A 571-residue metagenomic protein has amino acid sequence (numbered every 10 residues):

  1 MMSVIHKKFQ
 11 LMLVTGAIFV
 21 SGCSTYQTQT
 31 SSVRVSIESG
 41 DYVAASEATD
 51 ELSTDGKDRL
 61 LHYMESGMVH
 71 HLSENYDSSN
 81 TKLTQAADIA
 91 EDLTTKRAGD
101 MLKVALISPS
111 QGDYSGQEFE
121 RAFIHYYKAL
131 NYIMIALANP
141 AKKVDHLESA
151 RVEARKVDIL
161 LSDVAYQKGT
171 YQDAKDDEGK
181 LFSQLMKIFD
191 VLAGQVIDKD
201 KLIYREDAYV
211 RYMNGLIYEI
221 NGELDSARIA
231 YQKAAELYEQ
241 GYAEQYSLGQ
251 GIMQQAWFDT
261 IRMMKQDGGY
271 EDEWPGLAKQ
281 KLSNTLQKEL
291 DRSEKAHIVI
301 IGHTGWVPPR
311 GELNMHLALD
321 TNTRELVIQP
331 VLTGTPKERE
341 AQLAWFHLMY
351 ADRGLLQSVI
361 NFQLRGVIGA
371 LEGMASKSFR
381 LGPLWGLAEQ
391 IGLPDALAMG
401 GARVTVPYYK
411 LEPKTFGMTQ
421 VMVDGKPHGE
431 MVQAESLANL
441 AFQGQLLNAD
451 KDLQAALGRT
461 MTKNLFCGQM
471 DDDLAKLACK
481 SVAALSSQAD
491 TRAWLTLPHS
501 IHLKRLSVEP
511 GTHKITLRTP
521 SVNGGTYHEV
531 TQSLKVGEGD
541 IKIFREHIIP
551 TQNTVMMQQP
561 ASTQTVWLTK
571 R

Functional and structural regions predicted by a protein language model:
F19-G22: C-terminal motif of bacterial Sec signal peptides marking the signal peptidase cleavage site
S24-Q27: Bacterial signal peptide processing site
V35, H62, V69-H70, N131 (+2 more regions): Residue-level signature for tetratricopeptide repeat
K57-L61, I89-M101, S162-D173, A235-G268 (+1 more regions): Boundary/linker segments of alpha-helical solenoid repeat arrays
L72-N75, T94, A129, M134-P140 (+3 more regions): Short coil/turn linking the two alpha-helices of tandem helical-hairpin repeats
W274-G276, L282-R571: Short loop/turn and low-complexity linker motifs enriched in small/turn-promoting residues
